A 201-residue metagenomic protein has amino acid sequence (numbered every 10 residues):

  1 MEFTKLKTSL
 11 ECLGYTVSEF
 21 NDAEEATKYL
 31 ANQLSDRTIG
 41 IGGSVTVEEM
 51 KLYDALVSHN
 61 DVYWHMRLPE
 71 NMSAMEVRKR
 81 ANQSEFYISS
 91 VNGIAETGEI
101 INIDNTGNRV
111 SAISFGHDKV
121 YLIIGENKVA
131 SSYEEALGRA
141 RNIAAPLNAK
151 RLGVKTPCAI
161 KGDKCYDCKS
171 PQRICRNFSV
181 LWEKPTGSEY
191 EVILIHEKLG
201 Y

Functional and structural regions predicted by a protein language model:
E2-K79, Q83-I88: N-terminal active-site beta-alpha-beta segment that forms phosphate/nucleotide-binding and substrate-recognition loops
N82-Y201: Conserved phosphate- and dinucleotide-binding cores of soluble alpha/beta proteins, encompassing both enzyme active
